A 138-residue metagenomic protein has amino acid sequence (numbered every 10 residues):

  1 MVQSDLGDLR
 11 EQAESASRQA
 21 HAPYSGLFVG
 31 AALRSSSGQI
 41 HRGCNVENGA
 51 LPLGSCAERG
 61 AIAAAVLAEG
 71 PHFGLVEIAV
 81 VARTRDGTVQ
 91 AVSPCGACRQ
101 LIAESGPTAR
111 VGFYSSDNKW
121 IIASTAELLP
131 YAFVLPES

Functional and structural regions predicted by a protein language model:
M1-D8, S138: Short, low-complexity, intrinsically disordered N-terminal peptides in bacterial proteins
D5-A22: Short, basic/aromatic recognition patches
A13, A31-A32, A61, A65: Small-residue (primarily alanine) positions within well-ordered alpha-helices, especially packing/interaction faces
S25-G26, S55: Short glycine/proline-enriched turns and hinge-like loops at secondary-structure junctions
G26-S35: Short beta-strand scaffold segments in enzyme catalytic cores
R34-S36, N45-V46: Histidine- and/or cysteine-centered catalytic micro-motif in compact active-site loops
C44-E137: Zn2+-dependent cytidine deaminase-like catalytic core
